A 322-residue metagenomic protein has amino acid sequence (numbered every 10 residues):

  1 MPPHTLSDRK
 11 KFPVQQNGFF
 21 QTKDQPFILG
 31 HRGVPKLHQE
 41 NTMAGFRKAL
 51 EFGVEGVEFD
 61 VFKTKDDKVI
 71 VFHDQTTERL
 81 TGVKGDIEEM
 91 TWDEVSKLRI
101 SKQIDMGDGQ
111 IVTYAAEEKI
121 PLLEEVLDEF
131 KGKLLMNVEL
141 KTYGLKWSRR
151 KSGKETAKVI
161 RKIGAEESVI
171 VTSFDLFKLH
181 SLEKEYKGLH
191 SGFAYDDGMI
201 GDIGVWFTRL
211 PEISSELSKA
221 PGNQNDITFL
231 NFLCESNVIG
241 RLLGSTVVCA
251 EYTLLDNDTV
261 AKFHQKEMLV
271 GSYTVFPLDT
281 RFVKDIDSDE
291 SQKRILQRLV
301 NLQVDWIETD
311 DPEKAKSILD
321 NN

Functional and structural regions predicted by a protein language model:
M1-N322: Phosphate-group recognition and catalysis centered on beta-loop-alpha active-site segments
